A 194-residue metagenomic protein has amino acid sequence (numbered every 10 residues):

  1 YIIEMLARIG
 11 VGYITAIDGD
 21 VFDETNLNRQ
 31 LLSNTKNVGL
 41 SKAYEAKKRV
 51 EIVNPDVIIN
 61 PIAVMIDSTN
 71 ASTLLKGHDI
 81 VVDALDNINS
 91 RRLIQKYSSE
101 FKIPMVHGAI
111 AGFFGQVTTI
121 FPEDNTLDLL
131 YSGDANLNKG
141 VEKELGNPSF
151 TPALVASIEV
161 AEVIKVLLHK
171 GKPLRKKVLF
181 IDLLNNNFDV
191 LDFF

Functional and structural regions predicted by a protein language model:
Y1-F194: Adenine nucleotide-associated cytosolic modules
